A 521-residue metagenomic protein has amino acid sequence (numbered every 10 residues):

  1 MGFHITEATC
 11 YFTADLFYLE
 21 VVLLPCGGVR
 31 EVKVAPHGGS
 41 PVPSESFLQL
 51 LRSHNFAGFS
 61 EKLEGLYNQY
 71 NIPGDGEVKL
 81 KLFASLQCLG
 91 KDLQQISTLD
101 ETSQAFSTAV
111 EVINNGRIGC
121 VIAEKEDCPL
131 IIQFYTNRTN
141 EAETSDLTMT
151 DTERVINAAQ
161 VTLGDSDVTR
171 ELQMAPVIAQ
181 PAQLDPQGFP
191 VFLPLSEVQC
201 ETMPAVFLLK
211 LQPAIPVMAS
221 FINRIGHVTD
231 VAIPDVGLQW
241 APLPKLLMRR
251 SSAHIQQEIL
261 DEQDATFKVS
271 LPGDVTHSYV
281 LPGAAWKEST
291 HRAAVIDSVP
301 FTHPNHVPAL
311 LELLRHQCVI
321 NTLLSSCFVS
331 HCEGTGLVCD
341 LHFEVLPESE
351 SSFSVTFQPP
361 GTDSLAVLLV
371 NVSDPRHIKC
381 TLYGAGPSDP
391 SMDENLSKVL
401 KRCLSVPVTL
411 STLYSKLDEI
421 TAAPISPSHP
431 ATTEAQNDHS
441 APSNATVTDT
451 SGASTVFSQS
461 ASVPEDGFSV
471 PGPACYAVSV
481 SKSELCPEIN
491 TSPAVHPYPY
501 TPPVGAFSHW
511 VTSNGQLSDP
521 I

Functional and structural regions predicted by a protein language model:
M1-I521: Eukaryotic interaction-scaffold segments
